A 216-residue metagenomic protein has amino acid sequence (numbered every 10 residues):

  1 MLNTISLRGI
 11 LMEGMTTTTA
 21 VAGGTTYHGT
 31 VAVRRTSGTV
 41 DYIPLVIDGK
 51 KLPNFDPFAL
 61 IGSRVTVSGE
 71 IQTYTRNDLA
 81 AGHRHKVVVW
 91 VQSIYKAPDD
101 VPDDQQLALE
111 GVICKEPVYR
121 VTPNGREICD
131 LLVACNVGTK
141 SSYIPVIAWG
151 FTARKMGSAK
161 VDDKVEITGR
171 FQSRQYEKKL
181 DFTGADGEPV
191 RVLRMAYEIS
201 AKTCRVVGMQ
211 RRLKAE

Functional and structural regions predicted by a protein language model:
M1-E216: Single-stranded nucleic acid-binding surfaces, predominantly the OB-fold ssDNA-binding core
